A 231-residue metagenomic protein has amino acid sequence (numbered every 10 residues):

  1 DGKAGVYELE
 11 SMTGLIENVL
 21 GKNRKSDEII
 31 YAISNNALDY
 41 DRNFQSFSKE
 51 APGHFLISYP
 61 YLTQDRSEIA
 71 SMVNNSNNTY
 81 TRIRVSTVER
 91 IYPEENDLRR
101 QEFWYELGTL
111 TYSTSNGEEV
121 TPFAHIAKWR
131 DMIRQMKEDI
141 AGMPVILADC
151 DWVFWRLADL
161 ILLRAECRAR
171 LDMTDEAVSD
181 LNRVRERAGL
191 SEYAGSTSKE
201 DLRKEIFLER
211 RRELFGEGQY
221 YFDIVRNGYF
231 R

Functional and structural regions predicted by a protein language model:
D1-Q45, R90-R231: Acidic/polar-rich alpha-helix caps and helix-coil junctions
N43, F55, D65-S67, I83-V85 (+2 more regions): Positively charged, low-complexity intrinsically disordered regions
K49-T79: Short, cationic low-complexity segments
S76-I91, D97: Hydrophobic helix-coil surface modules that form long, contiguous segments used for peptide/substrate interaction
